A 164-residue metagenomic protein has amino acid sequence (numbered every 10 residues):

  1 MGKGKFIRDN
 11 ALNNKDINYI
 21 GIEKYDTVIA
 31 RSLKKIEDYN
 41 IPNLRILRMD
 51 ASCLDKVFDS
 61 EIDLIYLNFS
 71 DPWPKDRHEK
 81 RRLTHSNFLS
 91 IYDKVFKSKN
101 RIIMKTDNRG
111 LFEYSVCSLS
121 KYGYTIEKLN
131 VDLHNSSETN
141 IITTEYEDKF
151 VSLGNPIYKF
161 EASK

Functional and structural regions predicted by a protein language model:
M1-K3: Class I SAM-dependent methyltransferase "Motif I" SAM/SAH-binding loop
I17-I20: Short beta-strand element of Class I
Y25: Conserved SAM/SAH-binding beta-strand->alpha-helix loop
L33-S60: S-adenosyl-L-methionine
V57-L64, F69: A short acidic, Gly/Pro-enriched loop at the edge of an enzyme's catalytic core that lines a small-molecule cofactor
T84-R101: A short glycine-rich, Lys/Arg-flanked "PGG" loop and its adjoining helix->strand segment in the class I
S115-C117, Y122-K164: Class I S-adenosyl-L-methionine
